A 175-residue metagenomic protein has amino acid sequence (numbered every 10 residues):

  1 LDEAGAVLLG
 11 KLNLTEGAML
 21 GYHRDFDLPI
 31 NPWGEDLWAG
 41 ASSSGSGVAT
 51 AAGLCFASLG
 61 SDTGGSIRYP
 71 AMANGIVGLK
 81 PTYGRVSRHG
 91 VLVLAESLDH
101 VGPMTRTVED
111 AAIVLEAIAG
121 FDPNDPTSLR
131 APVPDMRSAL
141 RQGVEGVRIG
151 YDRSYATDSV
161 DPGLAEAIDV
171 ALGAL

Functional and structural regions predicted by a protein language model:
L1, A111, L175: Conserved hydrophobic/aromatic pocket- or pore-lining residues that grip, position, or stack substrates in active sites
D2-V101, P126, S154: Short glycine/serine-rich loop/turn segments
G47-A49, V114, A174: Hydrophobic/aromatic ligand-binding patch that stacks against planar heteroaromatic rings of cofactors or nucleotides
K80-A171: A short helix-breaking turn/cap at a secondary-structure junction
